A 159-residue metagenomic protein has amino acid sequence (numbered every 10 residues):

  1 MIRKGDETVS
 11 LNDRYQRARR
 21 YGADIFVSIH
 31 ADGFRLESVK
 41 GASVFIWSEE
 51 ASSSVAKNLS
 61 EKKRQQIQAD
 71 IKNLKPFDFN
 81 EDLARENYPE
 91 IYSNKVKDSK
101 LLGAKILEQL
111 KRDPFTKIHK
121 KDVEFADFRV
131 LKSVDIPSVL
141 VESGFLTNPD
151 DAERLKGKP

Functional and structural regions predicted by a protein language model:
M1-P159: Active-site-proximal helix/loop segments of hydrolytic enzymes
